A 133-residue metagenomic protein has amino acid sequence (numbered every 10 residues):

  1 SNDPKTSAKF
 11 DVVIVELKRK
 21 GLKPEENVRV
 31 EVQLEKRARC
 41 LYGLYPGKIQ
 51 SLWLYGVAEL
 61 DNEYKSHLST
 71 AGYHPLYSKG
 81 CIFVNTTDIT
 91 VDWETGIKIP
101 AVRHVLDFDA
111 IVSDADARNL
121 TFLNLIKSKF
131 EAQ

Functional and structural regions predicted by a protein language model:
S1, D11-G21, R37: Conserved catalytic cores of phosphodiester-cleaving nucleases, focusing on short active-site segments
N2-P4, G43: Generic recognition of flexible, low-complexity loop/linker segments
S7-K9: Extended amphipathic alpha-helical scaffold segments
L22-H67: Acidic, metal/cofactor-coordinating or nucleic-acid-engaging core segments within structured domains
K48-Q133: Domain-level recognition of nuclease-like catalytic cores that cleave nucleotide substrates
